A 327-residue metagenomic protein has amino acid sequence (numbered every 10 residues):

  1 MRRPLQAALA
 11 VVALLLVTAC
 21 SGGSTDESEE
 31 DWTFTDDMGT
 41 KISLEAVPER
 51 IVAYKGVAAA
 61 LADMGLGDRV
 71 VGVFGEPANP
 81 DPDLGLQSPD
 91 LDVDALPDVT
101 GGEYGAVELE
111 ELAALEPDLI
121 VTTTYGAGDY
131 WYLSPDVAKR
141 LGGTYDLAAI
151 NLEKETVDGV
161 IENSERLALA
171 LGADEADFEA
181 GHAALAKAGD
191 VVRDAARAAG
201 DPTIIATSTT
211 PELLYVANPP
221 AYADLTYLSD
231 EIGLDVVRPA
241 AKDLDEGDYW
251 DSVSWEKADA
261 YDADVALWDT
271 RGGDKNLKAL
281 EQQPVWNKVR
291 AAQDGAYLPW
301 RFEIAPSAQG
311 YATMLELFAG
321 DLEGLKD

Functional and structural regions predicted by a protein language model:
R2-Q6, A10-V11, L16-D63, D174-S208 (+2 more regions): Bacterial Sec-exported substrate-binding components of ABC uptake systems
D36-G39, V99-E108, D245-S254: Short helix-initiation/N-cap motifs at beta->coil->alpha
A46, A106-E116, S252-D262: Short helices/loops that flank or line small-molecule/ion binding pockets
R50, Y54-E111, L115, L119 (+1 more regions): A short, structured surface patch at a secondary-structure boundary
V57-A60, E76-N79, G126-D129, E153-V157 (+3 more regions): Solvent-exposed loop/turn segments at secondary-structure junctions within structured extracellular/periplasmic domains
A138-P211, I304, A308-D327: Extracytoplasmic substrate-binding proteins
G143, K257-D327: Structured C-terminal subdomain patch of bacterial secreted/periplasmic proteins
A217-W250: Alpha-helical, coiled-coil/dimerization segments enriched in small aliphatic residues
